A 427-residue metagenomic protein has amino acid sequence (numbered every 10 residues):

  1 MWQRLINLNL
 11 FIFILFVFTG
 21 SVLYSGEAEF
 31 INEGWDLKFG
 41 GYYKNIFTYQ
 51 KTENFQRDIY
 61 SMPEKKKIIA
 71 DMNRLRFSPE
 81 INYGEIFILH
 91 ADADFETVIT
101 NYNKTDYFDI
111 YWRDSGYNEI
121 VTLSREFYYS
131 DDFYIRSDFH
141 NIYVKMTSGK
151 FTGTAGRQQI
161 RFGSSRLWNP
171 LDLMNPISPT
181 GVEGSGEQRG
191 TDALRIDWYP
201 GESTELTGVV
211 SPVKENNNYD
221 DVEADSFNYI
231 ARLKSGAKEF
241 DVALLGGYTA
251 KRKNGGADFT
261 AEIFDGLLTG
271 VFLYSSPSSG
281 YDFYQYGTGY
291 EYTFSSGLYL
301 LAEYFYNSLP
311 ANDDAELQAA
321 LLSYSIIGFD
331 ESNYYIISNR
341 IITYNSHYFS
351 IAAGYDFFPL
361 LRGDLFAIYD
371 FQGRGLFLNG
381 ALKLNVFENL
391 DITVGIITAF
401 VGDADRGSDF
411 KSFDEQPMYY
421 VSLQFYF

Functional and structural regions predicted by a protein language model:
E29-I59, P63, D71, L89-A91 (+2 more regions): Transmembrane beta-strand segments of Gram-negative outer membrane beta-barrel proteins
W35, I69-N73, I135-H140, T147-G149 (+8 more regions): Residues that define the transmembrane beta-barrel architecture of outer-membrane proteins
G41-Y49, A91-T97, A155-R157, G208-P212 (+7 more regions): Transmembrane beta-barrel strands of outer-membrane/channel proteins
L75-I81, N141-M146, L194-W198, A231-S235 (+5 more regions): Residues on the lipid-exposed face of transmembrane beta-strands in outer-membrane beta-barrel proteins
E80-L206, S211, S235, V401: Outer membrane beta-barrel
E85-L89, K150-G153, S203-L206, A237-L244 (+4 more regions): Repeated loop/turn-to-beta-strand initiation elements of outer-membrane beta-barrel proteins
A237, F259-I368: Detector for outer-membrane/organellar transmembrane beta-barrel domains, recognizing the amphipathic beta-strand
Y355, L384, D391, I396 (+1 more regions): Outer-membrane beta-barrel "beta-signal"
